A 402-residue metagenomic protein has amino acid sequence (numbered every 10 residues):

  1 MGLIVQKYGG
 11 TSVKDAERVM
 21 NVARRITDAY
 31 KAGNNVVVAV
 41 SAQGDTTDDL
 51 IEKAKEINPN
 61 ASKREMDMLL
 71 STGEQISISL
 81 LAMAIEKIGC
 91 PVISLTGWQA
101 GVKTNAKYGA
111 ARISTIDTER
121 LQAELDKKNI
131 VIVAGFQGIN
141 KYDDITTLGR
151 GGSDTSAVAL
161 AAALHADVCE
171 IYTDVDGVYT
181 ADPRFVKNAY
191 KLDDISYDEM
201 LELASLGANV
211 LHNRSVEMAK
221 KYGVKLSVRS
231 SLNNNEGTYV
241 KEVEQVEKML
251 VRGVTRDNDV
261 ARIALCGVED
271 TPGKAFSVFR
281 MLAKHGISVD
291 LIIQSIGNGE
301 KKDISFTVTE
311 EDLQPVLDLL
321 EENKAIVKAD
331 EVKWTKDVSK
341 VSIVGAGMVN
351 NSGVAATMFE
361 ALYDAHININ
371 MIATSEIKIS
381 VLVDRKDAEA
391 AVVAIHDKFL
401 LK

Functional and structural regions predicted by a protein language model:
M1-V216, T307, V383-D384: Nucleotide/pyrophosphate-binding catalytic subdomain
A32, I88, Y222, H285 (+1 more regions): Conserved dinucleotide-binding and phosphotransfer motif residues
V40-T47, V228-Q245, E300-K301, F306: Terminal amphipathic helices with adjacent charged low-complexity linkers/tails
V168-Y172, L226-V228, D290, M371: Short hydrophobic alpha-helical runs that function as membrane-insertion/retention elements
H212, G223-R229: Acidic/polar loop patches that form or flank catalytic/metal-binding clefts of enzymes that bind anionic ligands
A219: Acidic-aromatic/histidine active-site loop/patch
Y239-K402: A conserved regulatory-domain signal marking ACT and ACT-like small-molecule sensing domains and adjacent regulatory
